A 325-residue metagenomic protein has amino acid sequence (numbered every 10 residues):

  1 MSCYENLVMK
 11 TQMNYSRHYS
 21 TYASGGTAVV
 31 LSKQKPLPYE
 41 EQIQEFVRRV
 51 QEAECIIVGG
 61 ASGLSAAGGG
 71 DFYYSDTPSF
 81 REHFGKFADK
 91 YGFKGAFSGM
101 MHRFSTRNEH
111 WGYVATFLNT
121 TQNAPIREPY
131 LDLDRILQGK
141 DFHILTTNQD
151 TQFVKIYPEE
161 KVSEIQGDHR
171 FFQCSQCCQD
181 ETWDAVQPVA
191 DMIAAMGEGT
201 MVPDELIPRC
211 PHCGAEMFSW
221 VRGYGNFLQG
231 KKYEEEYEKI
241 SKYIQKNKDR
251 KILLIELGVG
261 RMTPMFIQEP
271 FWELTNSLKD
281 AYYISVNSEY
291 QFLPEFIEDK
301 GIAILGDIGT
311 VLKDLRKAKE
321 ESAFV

Functional and structural regions predicted by a protein language model:
S2-V325: Conserved catalytic alpha/beta core of Sir2/sirtuin-type deacylases, generalized to analogous enzyme cores that bind
